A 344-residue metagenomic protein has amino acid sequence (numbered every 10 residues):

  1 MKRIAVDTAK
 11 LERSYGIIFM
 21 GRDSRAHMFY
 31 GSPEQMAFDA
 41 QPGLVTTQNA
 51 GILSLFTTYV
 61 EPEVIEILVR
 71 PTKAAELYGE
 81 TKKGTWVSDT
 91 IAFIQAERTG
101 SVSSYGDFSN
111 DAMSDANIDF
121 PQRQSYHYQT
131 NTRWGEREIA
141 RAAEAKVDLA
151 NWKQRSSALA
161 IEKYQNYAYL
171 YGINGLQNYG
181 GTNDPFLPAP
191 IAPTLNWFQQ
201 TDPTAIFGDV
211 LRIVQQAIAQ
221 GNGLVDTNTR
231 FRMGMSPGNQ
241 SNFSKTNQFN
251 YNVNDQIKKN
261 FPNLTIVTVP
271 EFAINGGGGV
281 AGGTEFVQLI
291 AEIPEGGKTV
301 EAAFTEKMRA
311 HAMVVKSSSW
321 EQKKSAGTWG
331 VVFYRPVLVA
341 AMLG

Functional and structural regions predicted by a protein language model:
M1-A74, S244-G344: Sequence/fold signature of self-assembling virion shell proteins
T46-T130: Assembly/oligomerization interface modules of large self-assembling protein complexes
R70, A74, Q95-R98, D226-T229 (+2 more regions): Short, flexible beta-strand-to-coil junctions
Q129-R212: Alpha-helical scaffold segments that mediate packing/assembly in large oligomeric complexes
G135, G234-G238, R335: Helix N-cap / beta->alpha transition motif
Q165, Y169, N222-D226, T265-V269: Residue-level signal for secondary-structure boundary elements
T182-V253: Extended, solvent-exposed, turn-rich assembly/linker loops in the middle of proteins
